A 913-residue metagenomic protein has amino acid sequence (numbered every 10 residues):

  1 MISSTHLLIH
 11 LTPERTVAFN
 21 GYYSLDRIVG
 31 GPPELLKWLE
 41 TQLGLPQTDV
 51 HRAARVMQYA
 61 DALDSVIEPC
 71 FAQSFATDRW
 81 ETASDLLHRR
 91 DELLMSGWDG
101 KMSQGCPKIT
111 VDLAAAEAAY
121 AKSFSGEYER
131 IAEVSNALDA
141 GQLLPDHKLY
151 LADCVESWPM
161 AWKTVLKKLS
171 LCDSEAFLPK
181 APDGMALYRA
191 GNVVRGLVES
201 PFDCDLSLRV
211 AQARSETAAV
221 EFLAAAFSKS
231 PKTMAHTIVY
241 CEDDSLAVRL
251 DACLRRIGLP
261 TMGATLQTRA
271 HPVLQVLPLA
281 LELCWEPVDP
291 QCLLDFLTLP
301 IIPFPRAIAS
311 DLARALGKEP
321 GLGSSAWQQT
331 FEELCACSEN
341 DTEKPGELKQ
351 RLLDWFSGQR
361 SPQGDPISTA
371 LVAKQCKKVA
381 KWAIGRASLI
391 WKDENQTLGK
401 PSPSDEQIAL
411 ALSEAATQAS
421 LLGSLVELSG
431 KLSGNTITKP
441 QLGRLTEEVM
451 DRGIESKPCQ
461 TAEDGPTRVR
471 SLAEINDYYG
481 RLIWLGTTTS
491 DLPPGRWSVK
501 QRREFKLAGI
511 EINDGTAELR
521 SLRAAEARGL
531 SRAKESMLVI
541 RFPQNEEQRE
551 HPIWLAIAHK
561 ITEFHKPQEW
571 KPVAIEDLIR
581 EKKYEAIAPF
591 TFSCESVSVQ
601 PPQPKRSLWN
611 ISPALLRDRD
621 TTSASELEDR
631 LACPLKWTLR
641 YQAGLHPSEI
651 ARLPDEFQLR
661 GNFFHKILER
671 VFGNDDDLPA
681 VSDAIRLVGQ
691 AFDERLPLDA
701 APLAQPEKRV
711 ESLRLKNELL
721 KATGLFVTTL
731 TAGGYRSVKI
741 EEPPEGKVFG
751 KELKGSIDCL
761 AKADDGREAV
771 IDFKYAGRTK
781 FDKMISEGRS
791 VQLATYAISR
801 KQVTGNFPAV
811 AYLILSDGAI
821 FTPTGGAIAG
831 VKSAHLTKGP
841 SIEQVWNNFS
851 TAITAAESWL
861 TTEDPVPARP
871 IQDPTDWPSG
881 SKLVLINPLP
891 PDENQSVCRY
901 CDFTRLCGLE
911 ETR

Functional and structural regions predicted by a protein language model:
M1-A508, E656, R660, G673-A684 (+4 more regions): Nucleic acid-machinery interaction/catalytic patches
T12, T516-E526, G788-S799: Short, charged, amphipathic alpha-helix that recurs within catalytic cores of restriction-modification and other
R15-V17, W158-A161, S245-R249, R269-H271 (+9 more regions): Flexible loop/turn segments at secondary-structure boundaries
V155, L472, G486-T488, F542-P543 (+4 more regions): Anionic group-transfer/hydrolysis microenvironments
T268-L283, E576-Y584, D817-I820: Short, conserved secondary-structure transition motifs
L283-E286, L299, W484-P493, R532-E535 (+9 more regions): Short, well-ordered loop/turn and helix-capping segments at boundaries between secondary-structure elements and domains
Y478-L482, T488-R619, P823-P867, S896-R913: Accessory/regulatory regions of helicases
S596-R913: RecB-family 4Fe-4S metal-dependent nuclease core
